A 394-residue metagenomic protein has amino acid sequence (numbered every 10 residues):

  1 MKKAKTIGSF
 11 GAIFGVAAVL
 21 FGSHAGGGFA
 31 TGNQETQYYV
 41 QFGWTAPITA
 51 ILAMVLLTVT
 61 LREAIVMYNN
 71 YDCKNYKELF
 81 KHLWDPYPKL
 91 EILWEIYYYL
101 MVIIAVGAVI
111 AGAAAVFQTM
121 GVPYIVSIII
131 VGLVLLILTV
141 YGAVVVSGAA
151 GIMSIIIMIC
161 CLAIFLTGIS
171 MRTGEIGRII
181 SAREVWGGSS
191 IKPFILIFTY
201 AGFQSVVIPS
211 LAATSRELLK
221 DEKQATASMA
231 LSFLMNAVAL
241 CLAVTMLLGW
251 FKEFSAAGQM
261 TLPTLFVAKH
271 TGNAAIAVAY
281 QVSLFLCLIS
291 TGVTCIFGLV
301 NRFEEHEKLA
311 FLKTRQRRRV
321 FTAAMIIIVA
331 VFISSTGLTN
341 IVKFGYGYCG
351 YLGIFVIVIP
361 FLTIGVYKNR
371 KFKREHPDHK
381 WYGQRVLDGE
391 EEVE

Functional and structural regions predicted by a protein language model:
K2-K3, K77-P86, V109-I128, R216-V238 (+1 more regions): Helix-loop-helix connectors at the membrane interface of multi-pass transporters/channels
K3-A12, Q41-T45, N70-M101, T119-Y124 (+3 more regions): Transmembrane-helix boundary/entry motifs in multi-pass membrane transporters
I7-G11, Q37-E63, S232-C241, G347-V358: Extracellular loop-to-transmembrane helix junctions
G8-A30, M101-V102, T167-T173, I180-A239 (+1 more regions): Hydrophobic, membrane-embedded alpha-helices of multi-pass small-molecule transporters
G27, L135, T139, I156-V185 (+3 more regions): Hydrophobic alpha-helical segments and their helix-loop junctions in multi-pass secondary transporters
I51-K77, M246-F254: Juxtamembrane transmembrane-helix boundary signature
A111-F117, Y124-V131, L138-M171, V342-F361: Membrane-interface loop-to-helix entry segments
L247-A274: Membrane-interface interhelical connector segments
